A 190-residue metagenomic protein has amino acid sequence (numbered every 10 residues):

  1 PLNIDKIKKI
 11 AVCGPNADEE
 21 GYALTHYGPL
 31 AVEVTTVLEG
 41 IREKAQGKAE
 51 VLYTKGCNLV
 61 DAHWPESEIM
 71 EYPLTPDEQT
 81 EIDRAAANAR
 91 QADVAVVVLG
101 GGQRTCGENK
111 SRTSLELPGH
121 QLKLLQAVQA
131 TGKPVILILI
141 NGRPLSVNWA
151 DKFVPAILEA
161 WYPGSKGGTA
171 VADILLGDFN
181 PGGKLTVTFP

Functional and structural regions predicted by a protein language model:
P1-P190: C-terminal non-catalytic regions of proteins with extracellular/luminal or membrane-system context
